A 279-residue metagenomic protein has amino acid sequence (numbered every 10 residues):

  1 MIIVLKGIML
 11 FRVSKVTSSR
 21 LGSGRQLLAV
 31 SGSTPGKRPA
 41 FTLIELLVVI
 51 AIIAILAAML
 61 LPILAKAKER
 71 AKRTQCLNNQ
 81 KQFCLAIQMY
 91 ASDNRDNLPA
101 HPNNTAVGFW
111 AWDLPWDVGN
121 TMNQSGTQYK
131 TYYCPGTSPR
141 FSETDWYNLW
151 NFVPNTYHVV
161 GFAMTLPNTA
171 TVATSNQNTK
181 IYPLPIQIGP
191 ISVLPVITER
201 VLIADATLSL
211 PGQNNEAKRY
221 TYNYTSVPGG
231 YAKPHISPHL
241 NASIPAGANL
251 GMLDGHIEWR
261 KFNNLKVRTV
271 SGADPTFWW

Functional and structural regions predicted by a protein language model:
M1-L43: N-terminal leader/signal peptides at the extreme start of proteins
I8, V16, L21, P62 (+4 more regions): General helical secondary-structure elements
M9, S18, A29, E69-A71 (+2 more regions): Intrinsically disordered, low-complexity segments enriched in glycine/proline and serine/threonine
S14, V30, A58-M59, K66 (+3 more regions): Intrinsic disorder/low-complexity segments
R25, S33, F41, L46 (+3 more regions): Aromatic-residue hotspot detector
R38-N78: Amphipathic alpha-helical segments typified by the pilin-like N-terminal helix that continues immediately C-terminal
T74-W279: Short, well-structured segments within or immediately adjacent to enzyme catalytic domains that line ligand-binding
